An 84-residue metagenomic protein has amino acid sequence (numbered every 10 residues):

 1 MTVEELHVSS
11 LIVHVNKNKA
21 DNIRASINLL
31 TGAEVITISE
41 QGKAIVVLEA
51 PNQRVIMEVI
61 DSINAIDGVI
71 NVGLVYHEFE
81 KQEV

Functional and structural regions predicted by a protein language model:
M1-V84: Long, contiguous binding/interaction regions
